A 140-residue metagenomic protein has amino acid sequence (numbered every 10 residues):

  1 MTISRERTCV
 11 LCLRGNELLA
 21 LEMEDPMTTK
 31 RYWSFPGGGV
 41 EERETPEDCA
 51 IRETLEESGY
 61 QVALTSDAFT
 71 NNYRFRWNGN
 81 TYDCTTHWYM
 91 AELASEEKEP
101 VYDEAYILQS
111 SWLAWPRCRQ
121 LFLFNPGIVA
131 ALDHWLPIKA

Functional and structural regions predicted by a protein language model:
M1-F35, S66: N-terminal strand-loop-strand
C9, E17-L19, D67, M90-S95 (+1 more regions): A generic structural signal for ordered secondary structure
L11-E17, E41, T81, V129: Compositionally biased, intrinsically disordered low-complexity regions
D25, T65, F69, E104 (+1 more regions): Residue-level detector of alpha-helical recognition elements and their boundaries
V40-A63, N71-P126: Unchanged
Q120-A140: Charged phosphate-binding loop/patch that engages nucleotide di/tri-phosphates or the phosphate backbone of nucleic
